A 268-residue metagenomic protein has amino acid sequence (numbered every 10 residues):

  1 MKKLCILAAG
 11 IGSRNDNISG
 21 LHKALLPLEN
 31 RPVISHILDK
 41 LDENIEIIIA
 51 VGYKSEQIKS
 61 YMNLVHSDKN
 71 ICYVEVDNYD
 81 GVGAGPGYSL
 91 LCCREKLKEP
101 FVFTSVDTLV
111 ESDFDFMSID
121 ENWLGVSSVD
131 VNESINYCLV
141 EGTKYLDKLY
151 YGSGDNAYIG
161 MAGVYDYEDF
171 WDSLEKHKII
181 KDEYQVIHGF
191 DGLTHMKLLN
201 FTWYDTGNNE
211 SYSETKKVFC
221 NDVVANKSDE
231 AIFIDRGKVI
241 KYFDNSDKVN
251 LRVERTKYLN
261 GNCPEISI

Functional and structural regions predicted by a protein language model:
M1-S19: N-terminal nucleotide-binding beta1-loop-alpha1 segment
K2-L4, N156-D229: Conserved alpha/beta core of the MobA/IspD/sugar-nucleotide pyrophosphorylase nucleotidyltransferase superfamily
R31-E46, S60, C92: A short, N-terminal amphipathic alpha-helix
E46, Y53-C72: Acidic donor-binding segment of Leloir-type glycosyltransferases
H66-N136: Conserved beta-loop-beta/alpha segment of the NTase-like Rossmann-fold superfamily that binds/positions NTPs
V110-K181: Conserved core of the sugar-phosphate nucleotidyltransferase
N226-R255: ATP-binding glycine-rich loop module of kinase domains
N260-I268: Conserved HxN/HPN-centered segment at the entrance to the catalytic loop of eukaryotic protein kinase-like domains
